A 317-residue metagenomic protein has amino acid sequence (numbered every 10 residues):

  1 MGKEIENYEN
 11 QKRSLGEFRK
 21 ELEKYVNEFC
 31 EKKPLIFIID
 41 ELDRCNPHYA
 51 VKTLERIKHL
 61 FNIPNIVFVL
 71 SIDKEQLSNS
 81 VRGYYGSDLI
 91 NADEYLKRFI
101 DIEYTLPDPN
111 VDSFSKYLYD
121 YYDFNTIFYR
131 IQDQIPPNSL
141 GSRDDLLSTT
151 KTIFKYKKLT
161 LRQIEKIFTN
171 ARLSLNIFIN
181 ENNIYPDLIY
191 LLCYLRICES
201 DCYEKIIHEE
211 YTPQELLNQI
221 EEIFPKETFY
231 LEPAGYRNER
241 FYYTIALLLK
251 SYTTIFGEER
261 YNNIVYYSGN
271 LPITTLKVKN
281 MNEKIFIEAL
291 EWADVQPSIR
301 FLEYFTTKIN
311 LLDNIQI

Functional and structural regions predicted by a protein language model:
G2-I5, E9-K12, G16-R19, K24-I36 (+2 more regions): The catalytic "switch" region of P-loop NTPases
G16, K24-E28, S115, Y119 (+1 more regions): The feature marks long, low-complexity, polar/acidic/proline-rich intrinsically disordered regions embedded in large
